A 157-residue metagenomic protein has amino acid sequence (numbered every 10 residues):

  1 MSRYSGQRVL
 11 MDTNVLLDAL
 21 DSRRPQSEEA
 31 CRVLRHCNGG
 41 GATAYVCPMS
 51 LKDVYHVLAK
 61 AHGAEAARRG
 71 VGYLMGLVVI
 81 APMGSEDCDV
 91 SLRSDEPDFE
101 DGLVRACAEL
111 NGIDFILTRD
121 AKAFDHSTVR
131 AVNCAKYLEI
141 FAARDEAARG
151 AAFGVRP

Functional and structural regions predicted by a protein language model:
M1-V46, A59-A66, A135-P157: Short, well-structured N-terminal submotif of metal-dependent ribonuclease cores
Y4, V79-A121, A148-P157: Active-site neighborhoods of divalent-metal-dependent phosphate/nucleic-acid chemistry enzymes
V15, S50, D87, L103-V104 (+2 more regions): Alpha-helix capping/helix-boundary segments
V15-L16, D53-V57, V90: A general alpha-helix detector
T43, V79, T128-R130: Conserved beta-strand segments of alpha/beta enzyme cores
H56-P82: Helix-adjacent hinge/juxtasegments
R105-A143: Acidic, metal-binding active-site segment of PIN/NYN-like and related structure-specific nucleases
